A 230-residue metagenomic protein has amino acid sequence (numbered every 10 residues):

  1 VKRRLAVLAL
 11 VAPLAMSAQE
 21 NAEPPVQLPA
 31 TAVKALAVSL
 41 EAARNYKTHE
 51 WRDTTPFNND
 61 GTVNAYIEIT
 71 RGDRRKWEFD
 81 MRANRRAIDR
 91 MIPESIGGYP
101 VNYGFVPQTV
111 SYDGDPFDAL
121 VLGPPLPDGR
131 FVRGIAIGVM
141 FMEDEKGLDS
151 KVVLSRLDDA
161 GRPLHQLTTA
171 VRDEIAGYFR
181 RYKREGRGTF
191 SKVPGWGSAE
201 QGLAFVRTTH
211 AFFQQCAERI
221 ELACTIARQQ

Functional and structural regions predicted by a protein language model:
V1-A6: Bacterial N-terminal signal peptides that target proteins for export
L8-A18: Hydrophobic h-region of N-terminal signal peptides that target proteins for export in Gram-negative bacteria
E20-Q230: Hydrophobic N-terminal alpha-helices or hydrophobic patches in metabolic proteins across all domains of life
